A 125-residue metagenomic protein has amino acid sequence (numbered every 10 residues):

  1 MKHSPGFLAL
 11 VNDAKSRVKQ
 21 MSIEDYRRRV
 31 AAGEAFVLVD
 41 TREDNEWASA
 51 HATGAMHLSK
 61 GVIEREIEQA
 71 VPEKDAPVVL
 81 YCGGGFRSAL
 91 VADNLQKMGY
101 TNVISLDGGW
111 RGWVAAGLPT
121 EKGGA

Functional and structural regions predicted by a protein language model:
M1-V37, T41-P77, F86-A125: Rhodanese-like catalytic fold shared by cysteine-dependent sulfurtransferases and DSP/PTP-type phosphatases
L80-C82: Short, surface-exposed ligand- or partner-binding patches at beta-edge/loop junctions that are enriched in aromatics
